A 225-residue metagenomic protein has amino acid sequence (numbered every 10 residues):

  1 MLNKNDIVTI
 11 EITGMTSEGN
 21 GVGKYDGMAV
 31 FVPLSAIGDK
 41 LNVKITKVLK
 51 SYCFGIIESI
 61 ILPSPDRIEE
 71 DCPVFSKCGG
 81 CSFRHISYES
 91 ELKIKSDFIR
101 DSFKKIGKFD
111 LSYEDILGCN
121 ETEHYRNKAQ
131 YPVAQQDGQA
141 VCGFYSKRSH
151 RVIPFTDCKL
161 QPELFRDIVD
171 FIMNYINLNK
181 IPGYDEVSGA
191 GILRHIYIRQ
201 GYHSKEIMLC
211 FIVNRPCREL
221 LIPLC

Functional and structural regions predicted by a protein language model:
M1-C225: Accessory RNA-recognition modules of RNA-modification enzymes
